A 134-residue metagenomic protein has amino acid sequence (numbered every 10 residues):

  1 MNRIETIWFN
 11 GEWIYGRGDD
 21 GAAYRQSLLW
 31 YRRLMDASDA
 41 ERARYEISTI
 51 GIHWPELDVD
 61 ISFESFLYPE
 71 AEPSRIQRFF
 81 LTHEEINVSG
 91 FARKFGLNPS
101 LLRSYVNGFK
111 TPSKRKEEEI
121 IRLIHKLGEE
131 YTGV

Functional and structural regions predicted by a protein language model:
M1-V134: Motif-centric detector for short Cys/His coordination patterns
